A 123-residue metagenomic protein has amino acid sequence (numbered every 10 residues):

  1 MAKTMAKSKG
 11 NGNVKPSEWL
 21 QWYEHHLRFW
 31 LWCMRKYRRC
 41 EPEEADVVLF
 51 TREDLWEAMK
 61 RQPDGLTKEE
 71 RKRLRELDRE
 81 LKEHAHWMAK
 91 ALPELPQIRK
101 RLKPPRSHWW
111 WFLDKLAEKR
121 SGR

Functional and structural regions predicted by a protein language model:
K3-A58, R73-R120: Long, compositionally biased low-complexity segments enriched in polar/charged residues
L66-T67: Short, well-ordered alpha-helical segments that carry or flank key catalytic/ligand-binding motifs at enzyme/regulatory
